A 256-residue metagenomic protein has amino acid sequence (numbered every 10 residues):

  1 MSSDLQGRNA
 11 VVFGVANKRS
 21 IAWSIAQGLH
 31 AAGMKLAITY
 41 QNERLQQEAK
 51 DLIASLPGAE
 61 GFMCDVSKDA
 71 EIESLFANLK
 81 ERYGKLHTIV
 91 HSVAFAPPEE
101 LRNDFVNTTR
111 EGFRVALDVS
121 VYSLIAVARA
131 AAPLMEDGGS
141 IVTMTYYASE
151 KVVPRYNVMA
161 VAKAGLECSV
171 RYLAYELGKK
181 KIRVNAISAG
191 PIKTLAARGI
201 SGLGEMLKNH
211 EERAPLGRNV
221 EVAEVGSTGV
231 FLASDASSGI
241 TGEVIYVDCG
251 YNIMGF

Functional and structural regions predicted by a protein language model:
S3-I38: Canonical Rossmann dinucleotide-binding motif of NAD(H)/NADP(H)-dependent dehydrogenases/reductases, specifically
G14-I21, A94-R129, D137-K179, P191-K193 (+1 more regions): Catalytic loop of short-chain dehydrogenase/reductase
H30, G84, M135-E136, Y175-K180 (+3 more regions): A short hydrophobic alpha-helix cap/turn motif
K50, K179, A189-A214, M254-F256: A glycine/serine/threonine-rich, flexible loop-to-helix segment that serves as the NAD(P) cofactor-binding "lid"
C64, K68-E73, A77-R82, H91-R114 (+3 more regions): Conserved mid-core segment of classical short-chain dehydrogenase/reductases
G178, R183, I240-G242: Short, small/polar-rich loop/turn modules that mediate ligand/substrate recognition or access, typified
A214-V225, A236: A conserved structural motif in NAD(P)-dependent oxidoreductases
G229-V230, T241-F256: Short C-terminal tail/terminal secondary-structure segment of NAD(P)H-dependent dehydrogenase/reductase domains
